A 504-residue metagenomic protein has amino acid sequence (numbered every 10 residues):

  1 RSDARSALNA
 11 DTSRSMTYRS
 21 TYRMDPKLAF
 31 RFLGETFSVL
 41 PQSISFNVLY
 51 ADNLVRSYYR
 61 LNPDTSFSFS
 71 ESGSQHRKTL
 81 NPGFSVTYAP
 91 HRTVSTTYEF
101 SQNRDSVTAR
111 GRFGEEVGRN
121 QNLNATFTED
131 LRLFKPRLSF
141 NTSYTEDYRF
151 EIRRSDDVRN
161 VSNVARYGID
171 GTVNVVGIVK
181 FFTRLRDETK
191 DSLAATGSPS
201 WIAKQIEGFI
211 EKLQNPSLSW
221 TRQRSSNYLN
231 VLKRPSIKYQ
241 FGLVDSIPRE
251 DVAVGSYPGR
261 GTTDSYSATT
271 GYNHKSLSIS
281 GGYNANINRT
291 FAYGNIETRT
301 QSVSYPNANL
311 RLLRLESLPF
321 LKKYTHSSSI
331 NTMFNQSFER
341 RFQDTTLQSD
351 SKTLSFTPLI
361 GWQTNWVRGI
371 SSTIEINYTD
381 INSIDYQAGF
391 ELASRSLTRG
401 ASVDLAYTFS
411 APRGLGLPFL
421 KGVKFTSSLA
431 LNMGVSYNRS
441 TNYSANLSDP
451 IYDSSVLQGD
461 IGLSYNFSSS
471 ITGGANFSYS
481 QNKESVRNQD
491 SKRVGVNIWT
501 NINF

Functional and structural regions predicted by a protein language model:
R1-F504: Exposed, low-structure sequence patches enriched in small/polar residues
